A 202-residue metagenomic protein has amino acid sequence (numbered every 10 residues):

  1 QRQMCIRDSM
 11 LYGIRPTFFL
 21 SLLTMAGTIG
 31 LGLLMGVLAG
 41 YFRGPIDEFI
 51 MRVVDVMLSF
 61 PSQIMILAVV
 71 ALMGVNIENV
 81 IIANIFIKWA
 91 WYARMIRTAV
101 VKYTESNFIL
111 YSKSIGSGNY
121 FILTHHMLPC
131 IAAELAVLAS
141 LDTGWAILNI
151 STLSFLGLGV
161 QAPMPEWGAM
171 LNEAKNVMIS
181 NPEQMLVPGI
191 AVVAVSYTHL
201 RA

Functional and structural regions predicted by a protein language model:
R2-D8, T198-A202: Conserved small/polar residues in nucleotide/adenosyl-binding loops
R7-Y41: Transmembrane alpha-helix signature in integral membrane proteins
S9-G13, V53, I96, V100 (+4 more regions): Short hydrophobic alpha-helical segments within the ABC transporter permease transmembrane module
S9-S21, A71-W91, E183-A191: Loop-to-helix entry region at the N-terminal start of transmembrane alpha-helices in multi-pass membrane transporters
G27-G32, G40-Y41, I46, I50-Y103: Generic hydrophobic transmembrane alpha-helix motif, especially the helices
G44-P45, G118-N119, I131, G159 (+1 more regions): Short coil/turn motifs that cap or connect alpha-helices
L67-A68, N76-K88, M95, L135-M170: Non-cytoplasmic
M178-L200: A membrane-interface signal for the N-terminal entry of alpha-helical transmembrane segments
